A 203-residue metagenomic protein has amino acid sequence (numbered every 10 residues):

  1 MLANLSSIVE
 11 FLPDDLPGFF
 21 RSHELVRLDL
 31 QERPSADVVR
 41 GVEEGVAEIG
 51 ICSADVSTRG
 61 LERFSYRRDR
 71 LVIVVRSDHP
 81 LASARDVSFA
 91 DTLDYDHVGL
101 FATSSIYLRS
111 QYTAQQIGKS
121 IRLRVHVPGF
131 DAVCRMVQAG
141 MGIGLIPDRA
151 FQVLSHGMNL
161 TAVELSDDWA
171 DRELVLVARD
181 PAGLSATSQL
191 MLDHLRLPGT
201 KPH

Functional and structural regions predicted by a protein language model:
M1-L2, G50, V74, V98 (+2 more regions): Short, well-ordered beta-strand segments
M1-R59: Central regulatory/effector-binding core of bacterial HTH transcription factors
F11, T161-H203: A late-sequence structural motif
L25-D29, S120-R124, E173-V175: Residues at or immediately flanking beta-strands
P34-V39, E43-A47, C52-S53, F101-T161: Hydrophobic hinge/microswitch elements
T58-H97: Flexible hinge/capping segments at coil-to-helix
R59-S65, D69-R70, A84, D131-D180: Beta-alpha-beta core module
L81-A82, F89, D96-I117, L184-H194 (+1 more regions): Secondary-structure junction motif
